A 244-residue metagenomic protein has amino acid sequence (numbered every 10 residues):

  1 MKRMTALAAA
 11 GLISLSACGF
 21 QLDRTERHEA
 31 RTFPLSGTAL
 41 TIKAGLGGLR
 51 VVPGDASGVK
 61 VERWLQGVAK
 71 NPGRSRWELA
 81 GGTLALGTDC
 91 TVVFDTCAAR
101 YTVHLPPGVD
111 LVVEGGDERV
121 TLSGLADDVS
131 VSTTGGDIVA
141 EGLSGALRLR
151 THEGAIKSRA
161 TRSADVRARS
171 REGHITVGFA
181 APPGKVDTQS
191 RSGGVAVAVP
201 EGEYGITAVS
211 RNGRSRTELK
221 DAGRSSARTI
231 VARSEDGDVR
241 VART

Functional and structural regions predicted by a protein language model:
K2-A69, T91-A98, T102, R214-S225: Short acidic/polar N-terminal linker immediately downstream of export determinants
A30-P34, R74-G145, I156-S158, A196 (+1 more regions): Right-handed parallel beta-helix
L40-A44, V113, V131, A208: Active-site alpha-helical segments that house and flank conserved acidic catalytic motifs for diphosphate chemistry
L46, D55, L65, C90 (+10 more regions): A mature extracytoplasmic/lumenal domain signature
P53, E62, P72, D95-R100 (+5 more regions): A short, polar/proline- and glycine-enriched secondary-structure boundary/capping micro-motif
G58-K60, R74, D110, D128 (+5 more regions): Exposed beta-strand and adjacent loop surfaces of beta-rich binding modules that mediate intermolecular recognition
S132, R148-R150, R167-R169: Short beta-strand elements of solenoid repeat domains
S158-T244: Short, surface-exposed interaction patches in beta-rich subdomains that mediate adhesion/assembly near membranes
